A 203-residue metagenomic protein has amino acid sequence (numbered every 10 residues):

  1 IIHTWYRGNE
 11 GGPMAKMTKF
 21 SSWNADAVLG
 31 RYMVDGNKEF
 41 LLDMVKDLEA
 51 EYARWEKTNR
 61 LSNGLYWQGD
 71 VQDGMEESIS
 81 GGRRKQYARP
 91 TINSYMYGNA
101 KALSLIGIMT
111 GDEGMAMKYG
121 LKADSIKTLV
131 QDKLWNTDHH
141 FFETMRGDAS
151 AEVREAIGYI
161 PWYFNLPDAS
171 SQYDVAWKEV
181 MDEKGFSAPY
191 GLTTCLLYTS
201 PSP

Functional and structural regions predicted by a protein language model:
I1, Y32-T91, G114, K118-L121 (+4 more regions): Active-site acid/base region of carbohydrate-active enzymes
I1-V28, G69-S80, R89-A100, G107-T110: Aromatic-lined, polymer-binding surfaces characteristic of secreted/periplasmic polysaccharide-degrading enzymes
A15-M17, Y95-L105, S125-K133, D148 (+1 more regions): C-terminal extensions
F20-W23, F40, M44-D47, K122 (+2 more regions): Short acidic-hydrophobic sequence patches enriched in Asp/Glu that either
W23-F40, S94-D112, I160-S170: Well-ordered alpha-helical scaffold segments within catalytic/enzyme domains
R54, A102-L105, V175: Alpha-helical scaffold segments in soluble metabolic enzymes
Q86, N93, A151-D182: Aromatic (Trp/Tyr) and acidic
Y198-P203: Conserved small/polar residues in nucleotide/adenosyl-binding loops
